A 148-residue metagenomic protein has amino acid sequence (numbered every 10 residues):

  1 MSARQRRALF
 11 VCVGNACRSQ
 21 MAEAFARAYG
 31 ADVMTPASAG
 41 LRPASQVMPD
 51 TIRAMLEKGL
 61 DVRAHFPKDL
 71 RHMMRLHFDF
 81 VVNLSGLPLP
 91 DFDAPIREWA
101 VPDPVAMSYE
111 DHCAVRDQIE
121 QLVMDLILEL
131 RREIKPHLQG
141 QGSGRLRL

Functional and structural regions predicted by a protein language model:
S2-R71: Conserved active-site segments centered on acidic
F10, F25, F78, Y109-H112: Aromatic side chains
A31-D32, R75, R132: Secondary-structure boundary motif
M34-P36, P49, R53, F78-V82 (+2 more regions): Short amphipathic alpha-helical patches
H65-A94, E98: Mid-chain, well-packed structural core segment of small domains
G86-L148: Phosphate-binding/catalytic loops
